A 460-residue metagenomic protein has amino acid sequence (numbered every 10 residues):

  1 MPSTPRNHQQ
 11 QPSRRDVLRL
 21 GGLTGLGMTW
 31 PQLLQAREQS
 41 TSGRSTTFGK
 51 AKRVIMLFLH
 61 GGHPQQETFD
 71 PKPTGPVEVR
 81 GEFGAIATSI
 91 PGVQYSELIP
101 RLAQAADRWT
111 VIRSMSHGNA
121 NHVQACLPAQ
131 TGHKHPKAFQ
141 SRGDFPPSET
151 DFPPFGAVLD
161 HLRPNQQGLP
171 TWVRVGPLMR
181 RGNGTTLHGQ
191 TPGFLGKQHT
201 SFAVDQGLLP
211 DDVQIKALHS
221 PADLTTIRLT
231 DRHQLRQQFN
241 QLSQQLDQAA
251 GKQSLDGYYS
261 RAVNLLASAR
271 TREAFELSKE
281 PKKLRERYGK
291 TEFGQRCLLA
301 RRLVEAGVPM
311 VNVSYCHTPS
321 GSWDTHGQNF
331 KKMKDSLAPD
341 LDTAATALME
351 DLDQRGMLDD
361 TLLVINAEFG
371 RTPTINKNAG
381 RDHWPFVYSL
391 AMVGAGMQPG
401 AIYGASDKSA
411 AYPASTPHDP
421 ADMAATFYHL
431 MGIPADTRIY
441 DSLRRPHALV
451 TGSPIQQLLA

Functional and structural regions predicted by a protein language model:
M1-A460: Ligand-binding pockets and gating/stacking loops
